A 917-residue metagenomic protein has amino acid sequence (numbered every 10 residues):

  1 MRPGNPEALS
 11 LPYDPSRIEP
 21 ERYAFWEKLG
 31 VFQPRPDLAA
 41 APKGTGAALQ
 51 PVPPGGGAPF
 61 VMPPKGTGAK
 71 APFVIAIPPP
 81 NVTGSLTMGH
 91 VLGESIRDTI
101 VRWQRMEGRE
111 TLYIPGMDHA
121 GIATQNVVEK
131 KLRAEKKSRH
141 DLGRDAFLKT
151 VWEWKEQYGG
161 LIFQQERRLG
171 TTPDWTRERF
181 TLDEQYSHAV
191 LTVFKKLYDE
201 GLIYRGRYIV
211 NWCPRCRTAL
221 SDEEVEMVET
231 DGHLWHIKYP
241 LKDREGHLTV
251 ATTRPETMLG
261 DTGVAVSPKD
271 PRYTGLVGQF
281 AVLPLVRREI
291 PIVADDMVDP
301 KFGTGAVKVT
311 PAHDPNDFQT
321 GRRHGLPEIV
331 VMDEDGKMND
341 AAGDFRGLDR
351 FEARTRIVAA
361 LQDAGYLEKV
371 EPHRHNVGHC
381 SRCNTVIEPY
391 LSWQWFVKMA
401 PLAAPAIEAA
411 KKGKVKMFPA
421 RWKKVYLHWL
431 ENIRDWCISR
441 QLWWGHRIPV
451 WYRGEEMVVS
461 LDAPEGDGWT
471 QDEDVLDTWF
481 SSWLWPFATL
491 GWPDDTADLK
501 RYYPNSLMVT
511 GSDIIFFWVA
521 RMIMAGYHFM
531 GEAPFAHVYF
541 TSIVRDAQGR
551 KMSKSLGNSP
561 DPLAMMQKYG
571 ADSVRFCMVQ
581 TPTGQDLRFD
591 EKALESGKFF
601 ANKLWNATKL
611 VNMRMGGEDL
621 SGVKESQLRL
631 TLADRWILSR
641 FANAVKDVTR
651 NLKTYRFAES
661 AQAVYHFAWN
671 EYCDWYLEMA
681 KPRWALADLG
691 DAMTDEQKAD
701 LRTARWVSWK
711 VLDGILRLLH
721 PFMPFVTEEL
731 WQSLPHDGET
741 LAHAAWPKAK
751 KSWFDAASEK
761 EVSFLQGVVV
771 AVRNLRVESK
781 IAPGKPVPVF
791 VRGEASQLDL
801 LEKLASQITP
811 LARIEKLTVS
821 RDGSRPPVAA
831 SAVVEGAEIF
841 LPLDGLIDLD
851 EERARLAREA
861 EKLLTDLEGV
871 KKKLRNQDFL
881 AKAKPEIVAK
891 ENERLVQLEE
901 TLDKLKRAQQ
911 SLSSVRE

Functional and structural regions predicted by a protein language model:
M1-L49, P53-P54, P59-S85, R105 (+3 more regions): Non-catalytic terminal extensions that flank enzyme cores
R2, P12, E21, K28-L29 (+8 more regions): Residue patterns forming the tRNA-binding/recognition surfaces of aminoacyl-tRNA synthetases and related DALR
G68-V128, T181, V190, V250-T253 (+6 more regions): N-terminal catalytic cores of NTP/NDP-binding nucleotidyl/phosphoryl-transfer enzymes
H90-L92, P315-T320, S482, F516 (+2 more regions): Alpha-helical support elements that line or immediately flank enzyme active sites and cofactor-binding pockets
R102-E110, K131-R144, Q164, R168-P173 (+17 more regions): Secondary-structure transition/capping motifs at alpha-helix termini and the adjoining loop/turn into the next element
E110, P255-D335, Q362, A812-E815 (+1 more regions): Catalytic alpha/beta core of large soluble enzyme barrels
H236, H428-F480, L484, H528-A571 (+1 more regions): Feature 926 captures the class I aminoacyl-tRNA synthetase adenylation module centered on the KMSKS loop
R288-V293, E473-Y503, N670, D674-L677: Active-site-adjacent "gating/activation" loops or surface patches in catalytic cores
